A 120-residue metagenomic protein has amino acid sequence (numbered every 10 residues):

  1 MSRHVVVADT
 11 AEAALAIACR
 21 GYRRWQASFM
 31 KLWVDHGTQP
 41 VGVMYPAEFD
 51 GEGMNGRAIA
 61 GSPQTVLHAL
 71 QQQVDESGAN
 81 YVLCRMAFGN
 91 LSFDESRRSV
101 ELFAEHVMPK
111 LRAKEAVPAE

Functional and structural regions predicted by a protein language model:
M1-A79, R112-E120: An alpha-helical appendage that flanks or caps ligand/catalytic pockets
W33-D35, R85-M86, E101: Short, charged/polar low-complexity linear motifs in solvent-exposed/disordered segments
Y81-L83: Structural preference for beta-strand elements that scaffold enzyme active sites
R85-S96: Glycine-rich, proline-tolerant flexible connector loops at the mouths of alpha/beta enzymes
E95-R112, A116: C-terminal helical cap(s) of enzyme catalytic domains, especially alpha/beta-barrels
